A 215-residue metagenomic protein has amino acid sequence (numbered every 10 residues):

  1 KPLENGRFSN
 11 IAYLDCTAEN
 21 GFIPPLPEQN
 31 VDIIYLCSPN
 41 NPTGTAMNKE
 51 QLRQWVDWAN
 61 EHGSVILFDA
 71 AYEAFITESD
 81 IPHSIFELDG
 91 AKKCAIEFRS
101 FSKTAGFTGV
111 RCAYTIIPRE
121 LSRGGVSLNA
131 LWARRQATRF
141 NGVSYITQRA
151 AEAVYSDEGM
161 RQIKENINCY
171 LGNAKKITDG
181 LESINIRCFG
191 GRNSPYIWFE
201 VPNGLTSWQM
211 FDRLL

Functional and structural regions predicted by a protein language model:
K1-L215: PLP-dependent class I/II
